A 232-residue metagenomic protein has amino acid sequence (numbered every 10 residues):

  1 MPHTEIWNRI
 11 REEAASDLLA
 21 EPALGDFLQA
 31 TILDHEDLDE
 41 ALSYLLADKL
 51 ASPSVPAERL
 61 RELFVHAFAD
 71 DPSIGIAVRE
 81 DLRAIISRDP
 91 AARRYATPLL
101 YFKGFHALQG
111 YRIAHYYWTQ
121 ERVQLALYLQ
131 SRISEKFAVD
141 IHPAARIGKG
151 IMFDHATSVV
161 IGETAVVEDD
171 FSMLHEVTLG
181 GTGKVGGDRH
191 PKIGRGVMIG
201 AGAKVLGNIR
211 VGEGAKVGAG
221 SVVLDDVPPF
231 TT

Functional and structural regions predicted by a protein language model:
M1-R132: Terminal amphipathic alpha-helical/low-complexity segments used for targeting or macromolecular assembly
S134-T232: Structural signal for interior beta-strand "rungs" in well-ordered beta-sheet cores of soluble enzyme domains
